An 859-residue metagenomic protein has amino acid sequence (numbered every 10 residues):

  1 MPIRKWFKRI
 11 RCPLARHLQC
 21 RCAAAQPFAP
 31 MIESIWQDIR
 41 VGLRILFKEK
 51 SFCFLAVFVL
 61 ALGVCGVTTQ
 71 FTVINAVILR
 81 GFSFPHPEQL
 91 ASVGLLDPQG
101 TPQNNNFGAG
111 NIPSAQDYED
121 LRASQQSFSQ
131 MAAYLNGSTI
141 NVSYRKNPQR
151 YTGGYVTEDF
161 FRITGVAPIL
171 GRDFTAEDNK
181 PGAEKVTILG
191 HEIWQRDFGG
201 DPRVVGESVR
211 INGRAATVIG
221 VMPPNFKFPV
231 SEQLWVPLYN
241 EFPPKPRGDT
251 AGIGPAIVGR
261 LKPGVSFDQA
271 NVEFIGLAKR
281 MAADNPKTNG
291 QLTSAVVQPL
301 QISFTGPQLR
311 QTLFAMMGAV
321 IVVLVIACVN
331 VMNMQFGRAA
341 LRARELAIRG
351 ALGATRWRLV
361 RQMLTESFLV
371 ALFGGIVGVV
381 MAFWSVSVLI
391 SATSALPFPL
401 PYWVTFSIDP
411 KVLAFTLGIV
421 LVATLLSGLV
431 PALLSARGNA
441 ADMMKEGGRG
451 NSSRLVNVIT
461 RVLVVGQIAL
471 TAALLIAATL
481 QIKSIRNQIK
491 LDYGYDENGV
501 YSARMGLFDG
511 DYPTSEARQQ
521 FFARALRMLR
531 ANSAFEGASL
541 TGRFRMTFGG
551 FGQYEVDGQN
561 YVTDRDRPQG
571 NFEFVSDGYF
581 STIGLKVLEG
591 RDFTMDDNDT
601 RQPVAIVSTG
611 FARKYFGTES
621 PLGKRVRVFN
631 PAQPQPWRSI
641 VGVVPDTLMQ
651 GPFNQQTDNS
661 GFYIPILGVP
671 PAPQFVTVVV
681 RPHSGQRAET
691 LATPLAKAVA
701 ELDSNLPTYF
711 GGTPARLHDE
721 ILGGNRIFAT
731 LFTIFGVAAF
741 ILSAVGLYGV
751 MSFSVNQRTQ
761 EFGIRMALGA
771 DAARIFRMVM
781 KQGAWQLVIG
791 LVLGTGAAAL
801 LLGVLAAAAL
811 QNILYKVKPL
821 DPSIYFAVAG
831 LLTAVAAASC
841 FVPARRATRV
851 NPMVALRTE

Functional and structural regions predicted by a protein language model:
H17, A24, T139, G153-A176 (+4 more regions): Mid-to-C-terminal secondary-structure elements that act as membrane-proximal/extracytoplasmic interface segments
Q19-F54, L300-G306, M334-R361, T365 (+3 more regions): Alpha-helical transmembrane segments of integral membrane proteins
K50-V77, G81, I326-C328, A371-I376 (+3 more regions): Short, strongly hydrophobic transmembrane alpha-helices
Q70-V73, M332, F368-M443, K483 (+1 more regions): Small-residue-rich transmembrane alpha-helices
I74, F82-S138, G252-V258, Q298 (+2 more regions): Membrane-proximal extracellular/periplasmic loop immediately following the first transmembrane helix
I74-L90, P98-T101, K227, Q233-P244 (+6 more regions): Short juxtamembrane loops and helix-capping segments at transmembrane helix boundaries of multi-pass membrane proteins
T305-V322, K411-F415, L722-A739, K781 (+2 more regions): N-terminal membrane-entry
A327-A371, V745-L787, P843-R846, V850-V854: Interfacial "coupling" helices/loops that link adjacent transmembrane helices in transporter permeases
